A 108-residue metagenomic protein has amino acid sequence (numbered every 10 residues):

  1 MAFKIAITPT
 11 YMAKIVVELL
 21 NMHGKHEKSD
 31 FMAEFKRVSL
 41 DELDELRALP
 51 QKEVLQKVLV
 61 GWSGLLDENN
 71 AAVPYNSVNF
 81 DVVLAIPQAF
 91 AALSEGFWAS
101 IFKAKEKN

Functional and structural regions predicted by a protein language model:
M1-L46: Short, charged/polar N-terminal "headpieces" of proteins
E45-N108: Acidic, low-complexity intrinsically disordered segments
